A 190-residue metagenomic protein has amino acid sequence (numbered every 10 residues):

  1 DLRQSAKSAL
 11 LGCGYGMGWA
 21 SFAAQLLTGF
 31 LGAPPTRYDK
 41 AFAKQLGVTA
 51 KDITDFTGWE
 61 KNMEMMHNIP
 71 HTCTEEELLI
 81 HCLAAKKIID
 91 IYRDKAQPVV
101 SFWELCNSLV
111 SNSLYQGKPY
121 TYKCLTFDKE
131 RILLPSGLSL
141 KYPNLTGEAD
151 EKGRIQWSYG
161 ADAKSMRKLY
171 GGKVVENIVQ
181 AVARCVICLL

Functional and structural regions predicted by a protein language model:
D1-L190: Conserved catalytic core of nucleotide polymerization and phosphodiester-bond processing enzymes
